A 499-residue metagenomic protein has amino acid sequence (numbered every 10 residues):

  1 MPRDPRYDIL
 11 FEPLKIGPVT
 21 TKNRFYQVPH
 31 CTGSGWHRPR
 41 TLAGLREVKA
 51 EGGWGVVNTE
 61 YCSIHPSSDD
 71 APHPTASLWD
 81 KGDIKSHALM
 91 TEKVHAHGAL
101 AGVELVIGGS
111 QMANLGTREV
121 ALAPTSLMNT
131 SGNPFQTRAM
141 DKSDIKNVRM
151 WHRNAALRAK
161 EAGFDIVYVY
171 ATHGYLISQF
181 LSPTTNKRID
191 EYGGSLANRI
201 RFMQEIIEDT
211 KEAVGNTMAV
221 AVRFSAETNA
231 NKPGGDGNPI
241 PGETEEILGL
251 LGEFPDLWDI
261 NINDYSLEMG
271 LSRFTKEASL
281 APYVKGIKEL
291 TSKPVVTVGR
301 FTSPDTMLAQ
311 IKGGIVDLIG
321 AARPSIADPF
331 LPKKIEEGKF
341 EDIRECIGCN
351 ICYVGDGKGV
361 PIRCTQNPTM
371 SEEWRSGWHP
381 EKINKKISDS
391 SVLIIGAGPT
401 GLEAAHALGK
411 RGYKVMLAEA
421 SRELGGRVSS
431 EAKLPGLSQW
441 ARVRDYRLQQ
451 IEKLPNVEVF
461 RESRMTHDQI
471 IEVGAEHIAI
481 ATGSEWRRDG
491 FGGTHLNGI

Functional and structural regions predicted by a protein language model:
M1-I395, P399, E403-V415, E423 (+3 more regions): Flavin-dependent oxidoreductase catalytic cores
V296, M416, E458-E462: General small-molecule cofactor/ligand-binding pocket signal
A397, E462, A481-T482: Structural motif
A418, A475-G483: Short hydrophobic core segments
V428-V473: N-terminal Rossmann-like dinucleotide/flavin-binding domain of flavoprotein oxidoreductases that bind FAD/FMN
V459, G498-I499: Conserved beta-strand scaffold positions in the cores of enzyme catalytic domains, especially in NTP/NDP-utilizing
